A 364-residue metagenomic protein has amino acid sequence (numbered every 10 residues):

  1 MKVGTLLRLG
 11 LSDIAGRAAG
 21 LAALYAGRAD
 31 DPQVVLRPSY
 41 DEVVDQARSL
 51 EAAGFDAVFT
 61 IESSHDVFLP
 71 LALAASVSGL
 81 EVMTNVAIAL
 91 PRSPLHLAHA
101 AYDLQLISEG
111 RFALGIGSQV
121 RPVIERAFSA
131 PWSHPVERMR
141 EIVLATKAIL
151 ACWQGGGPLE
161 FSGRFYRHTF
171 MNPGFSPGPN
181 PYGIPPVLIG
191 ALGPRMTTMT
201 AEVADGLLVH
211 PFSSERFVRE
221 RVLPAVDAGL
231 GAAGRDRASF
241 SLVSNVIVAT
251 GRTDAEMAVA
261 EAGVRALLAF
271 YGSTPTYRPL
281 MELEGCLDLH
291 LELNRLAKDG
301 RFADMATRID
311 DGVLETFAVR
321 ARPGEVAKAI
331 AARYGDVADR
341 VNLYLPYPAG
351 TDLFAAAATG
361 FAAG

Functional and structural regions predicted by a protein language model:
M1-M83, P185: N-terminal beta1-alpha1-beta2 module of alpha/beta enzyme domains
V3-L7, P32-V34, A57-T60, V82-N85 (+5 more regions): Hydrophobic faces of well-ordered beta-strands that scaffold small-molecule active sites in alpha/beta enzyme cores
D13-A18, G27-D31, A100-A101, L106-F112 (+3 more regions): Internal, glycine-rich beta/alpha segment that forms the wall or movable "lid" of small-molecule/cofactor binding
R37-S49, A100, A191-M199, V264 (+1 more regions): Short, acidic/polar
G54, A74, L104, T146 (+4 more regions): Conserved, mostly hydrophobic/aromatic
P70-A87, P91, I142, A358-G364: Alpha-helix-loop-beta-strand connector modules within alpha/beta enzyme cores
P94-D103, G251-A262: Catalytic cores of alpha/beta
E256-V313: Active-site pocket-lining/capping segments in soluble small-molecule metabolic enzymes
